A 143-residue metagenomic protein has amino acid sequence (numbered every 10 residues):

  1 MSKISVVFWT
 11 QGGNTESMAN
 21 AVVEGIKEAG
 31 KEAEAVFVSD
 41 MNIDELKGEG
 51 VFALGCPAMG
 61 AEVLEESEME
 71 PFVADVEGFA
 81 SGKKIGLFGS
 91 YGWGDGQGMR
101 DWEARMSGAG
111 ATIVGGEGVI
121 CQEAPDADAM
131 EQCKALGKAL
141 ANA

Functional and structural regions predicted by a protein language model:
K3-I4, N14-S17, A21-V38, G48-A143: FMN-binding flavodoxin-like domain, especially the glycine-rich phosphate-binding loop
F8-G12: Aromatic-flanked redox-active Cys/Sec active sites in thiol-based oxidoreductases, especially the WC-centered
D44-E45: Short conserved loop adjoining the S-adenosyl-L-methionine
